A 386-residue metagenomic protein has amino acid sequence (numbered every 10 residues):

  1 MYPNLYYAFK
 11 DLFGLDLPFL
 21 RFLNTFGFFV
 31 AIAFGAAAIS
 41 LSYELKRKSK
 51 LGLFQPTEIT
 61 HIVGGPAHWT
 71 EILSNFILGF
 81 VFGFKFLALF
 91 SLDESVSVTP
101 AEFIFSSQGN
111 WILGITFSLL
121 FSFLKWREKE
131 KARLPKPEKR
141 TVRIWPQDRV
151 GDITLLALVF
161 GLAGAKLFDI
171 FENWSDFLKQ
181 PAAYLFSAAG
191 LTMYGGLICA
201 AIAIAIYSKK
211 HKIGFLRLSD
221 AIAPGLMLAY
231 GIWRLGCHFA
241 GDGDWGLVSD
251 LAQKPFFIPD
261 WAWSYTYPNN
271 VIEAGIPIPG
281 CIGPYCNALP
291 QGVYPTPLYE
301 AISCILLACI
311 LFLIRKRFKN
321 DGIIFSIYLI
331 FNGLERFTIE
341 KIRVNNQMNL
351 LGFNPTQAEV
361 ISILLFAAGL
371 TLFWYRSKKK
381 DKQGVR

Functional and structural regions predicted by a protein language model:
M1-R386: Hydrophobic, membrane-interfacing alpha helices
